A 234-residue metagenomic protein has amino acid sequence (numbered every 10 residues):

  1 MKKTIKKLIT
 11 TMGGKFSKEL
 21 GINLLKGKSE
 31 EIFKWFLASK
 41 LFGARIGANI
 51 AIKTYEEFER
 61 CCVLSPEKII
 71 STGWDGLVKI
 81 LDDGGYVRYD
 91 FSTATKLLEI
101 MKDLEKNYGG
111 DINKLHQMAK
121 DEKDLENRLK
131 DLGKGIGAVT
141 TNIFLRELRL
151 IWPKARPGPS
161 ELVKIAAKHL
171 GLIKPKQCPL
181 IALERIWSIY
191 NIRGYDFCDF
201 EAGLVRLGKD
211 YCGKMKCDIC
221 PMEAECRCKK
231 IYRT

Functional and structural regions predicted by a protein language model:
M1-E67, S71-V87, T93, Y211-D218 (+2 more regions): Structure-specific DNA junction-binding interface
M1-G27, M118, E122-L125, L132-T234: C-terminal accessory module of base-excision DNA glycosylases/AP lyases that mediates lesion recognition and DNA
I32, N49-K53, S92-E99, D124 (+3 more regions): Generic recognition of short, well-ordered alpha-helical interface segments
F36-L41, L81, L97, M101 (+1 more regions): Short alpha-helical scaffolding segments that buttress acidic/His motifs in well-ordered protein cores
K40, E57, R128-D131, A166: Generic structural signal for isolated residues within well-ordered alpha-helices
G43-K53, D103-G110, L150-I151, L172-I173 (+1 more regions): Short helix-capping/linker segments at secondary-structure and domain boundaries
C61-L132: Alpha-helical ds-nucleic-acid-binding substructure associated with the helix-hairpin-helix region of base-excision DNA
